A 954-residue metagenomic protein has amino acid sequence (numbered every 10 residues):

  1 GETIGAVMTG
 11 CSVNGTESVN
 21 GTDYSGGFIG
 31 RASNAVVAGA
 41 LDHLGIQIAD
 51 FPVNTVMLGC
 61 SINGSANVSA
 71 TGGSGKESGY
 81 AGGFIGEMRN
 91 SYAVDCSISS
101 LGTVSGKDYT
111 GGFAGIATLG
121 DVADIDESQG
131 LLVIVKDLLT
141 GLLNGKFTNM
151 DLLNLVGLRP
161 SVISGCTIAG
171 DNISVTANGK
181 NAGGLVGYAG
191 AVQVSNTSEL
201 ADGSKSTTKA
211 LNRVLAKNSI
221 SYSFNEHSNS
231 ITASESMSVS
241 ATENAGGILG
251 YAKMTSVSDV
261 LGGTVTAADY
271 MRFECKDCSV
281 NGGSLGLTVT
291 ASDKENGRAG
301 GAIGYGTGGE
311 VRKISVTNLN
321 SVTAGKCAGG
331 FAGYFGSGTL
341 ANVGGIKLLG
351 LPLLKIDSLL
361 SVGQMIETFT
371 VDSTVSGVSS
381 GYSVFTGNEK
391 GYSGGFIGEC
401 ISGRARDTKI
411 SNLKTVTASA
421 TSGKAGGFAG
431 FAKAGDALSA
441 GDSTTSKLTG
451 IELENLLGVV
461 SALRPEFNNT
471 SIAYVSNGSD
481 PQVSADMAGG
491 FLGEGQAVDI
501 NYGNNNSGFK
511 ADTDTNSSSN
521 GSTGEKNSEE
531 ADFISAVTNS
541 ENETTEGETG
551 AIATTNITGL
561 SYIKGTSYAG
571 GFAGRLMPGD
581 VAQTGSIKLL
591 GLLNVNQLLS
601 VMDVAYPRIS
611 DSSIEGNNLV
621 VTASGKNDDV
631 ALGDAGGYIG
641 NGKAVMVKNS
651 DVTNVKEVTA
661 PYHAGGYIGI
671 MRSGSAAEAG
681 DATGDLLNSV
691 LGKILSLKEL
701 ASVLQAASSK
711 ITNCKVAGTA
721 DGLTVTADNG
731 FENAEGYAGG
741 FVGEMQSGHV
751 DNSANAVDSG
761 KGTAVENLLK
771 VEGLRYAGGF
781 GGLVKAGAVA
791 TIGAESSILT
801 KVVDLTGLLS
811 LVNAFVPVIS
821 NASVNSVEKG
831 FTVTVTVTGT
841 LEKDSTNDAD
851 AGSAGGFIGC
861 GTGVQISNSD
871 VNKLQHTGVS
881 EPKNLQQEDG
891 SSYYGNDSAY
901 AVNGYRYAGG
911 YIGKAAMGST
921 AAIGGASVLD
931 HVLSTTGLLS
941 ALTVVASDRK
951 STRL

Functional and structural regions predicted by a protein language model:
G1-R949, R953: Surface-exposed loop/turn motifs in large extracellular/passenger domains
